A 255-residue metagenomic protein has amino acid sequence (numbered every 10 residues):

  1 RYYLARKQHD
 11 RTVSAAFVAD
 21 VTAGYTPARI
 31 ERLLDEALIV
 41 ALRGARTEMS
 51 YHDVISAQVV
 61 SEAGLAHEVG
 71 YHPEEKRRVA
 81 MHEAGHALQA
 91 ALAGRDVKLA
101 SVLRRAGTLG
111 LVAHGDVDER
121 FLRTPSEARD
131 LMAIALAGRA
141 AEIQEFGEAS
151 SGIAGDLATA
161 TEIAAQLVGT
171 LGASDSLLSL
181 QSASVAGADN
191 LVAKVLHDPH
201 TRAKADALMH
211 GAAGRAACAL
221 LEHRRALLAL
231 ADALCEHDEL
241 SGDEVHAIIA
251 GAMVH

Functional and structural regions predicted by a protein language model:
R1-D53, A135-I143, T170-L180: Conserved C-terminal "switch" segment of AAA+ ATPases
R11-A15, L33, H72, A212 (+1 more regions): N-terminal alpha-helical segment
A19-T22, R46, E68, A217 (+2 more regions): Short basic coil micro-motifs at the edges of alpha-helical modules that engage polyanionic partners
A23, P73, A149: A short glycine/serine-rich beta->alpha loop
H67-R78: Short pre-active-site segment immediately N-terminal to the catalytic Zn-binding motif
R77-E83, A87-H255: Soluble catalytic regions of large protease machineries
